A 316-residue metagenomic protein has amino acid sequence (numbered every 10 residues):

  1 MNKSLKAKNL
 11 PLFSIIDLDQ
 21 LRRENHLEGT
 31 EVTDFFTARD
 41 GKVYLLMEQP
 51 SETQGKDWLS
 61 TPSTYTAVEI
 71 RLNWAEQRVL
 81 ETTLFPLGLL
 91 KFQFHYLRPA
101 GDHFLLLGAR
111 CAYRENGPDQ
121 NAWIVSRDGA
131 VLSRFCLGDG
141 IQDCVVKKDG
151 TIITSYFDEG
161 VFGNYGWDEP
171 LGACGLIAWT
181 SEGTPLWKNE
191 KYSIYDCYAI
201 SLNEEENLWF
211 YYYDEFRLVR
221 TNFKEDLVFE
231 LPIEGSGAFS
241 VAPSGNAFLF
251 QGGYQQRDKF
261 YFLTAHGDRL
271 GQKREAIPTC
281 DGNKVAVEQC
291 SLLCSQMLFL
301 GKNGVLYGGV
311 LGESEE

Functional and structural regions predicted by a protein language model:
I16-H26, R78-G88, G129-C136, T184-K191 (+2 more regions): A short beta-strand motif characteristic of beta-propeller blades
H26, E31, P50-R110: Blade-loop segments of beta-propeller domains
H26-D40, T53, P86-G101, C136-K148 (+3 more regions): Repeated scaffold domains used in trafficking and secretory/extracellular systems, primarily beta-propellers
M47, F229-I277: Loop/turn-rich, solvent-exposed surfaces of beta-rich toroidal or solenoidal domains
M47-P62, L106-G117, I153-A173: Short, conserved, GDST-rich strand-edge loop motifs in beta-rich repeat architectures
Q49-S51, R110-A112, F157-E159, D214 (+3 more regions): Residue-level signature of beta-propeller blades and closely related beta-rich strand-turn architectures in secreted
L59-A75, P118-G129, D168-G183, Y261-D268: Beta-propeller blade signature
S291-E316: Blade-level signature of beta-propeller repeat domains, shared across WD40, Kelch, NHL, RCC1 and BNR/Asp-box propellers
